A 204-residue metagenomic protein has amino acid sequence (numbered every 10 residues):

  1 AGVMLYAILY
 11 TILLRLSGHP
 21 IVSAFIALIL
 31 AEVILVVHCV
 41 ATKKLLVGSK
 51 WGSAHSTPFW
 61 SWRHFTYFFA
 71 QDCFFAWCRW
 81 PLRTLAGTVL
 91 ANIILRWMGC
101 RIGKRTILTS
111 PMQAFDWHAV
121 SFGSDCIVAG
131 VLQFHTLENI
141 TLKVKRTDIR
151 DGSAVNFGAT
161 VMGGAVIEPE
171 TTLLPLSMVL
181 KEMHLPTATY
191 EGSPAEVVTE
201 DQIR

Functional and structural regions predicted by a protein language model:
A1-G99, P186-R204: Terminal amphipathic alpha-helical/low-complexity segments used for targeting or macromolecular assembly
L28-I29, P111-Q113, M178: Transmembrane helix-bundle signature of multi-pass membrane transporters/permeases
T84-L85, V89, K104-S110, H135-T136: Conserved short histidine dyad/triad with adjacent acidic residue
R101-G103, S124-D125: Helix-boundary capping/turn motifs
I107, M112-Q113, A119, D125-I127: Soluble catalytic regions of membrane-associated enzymes that act on cell-envelope and secretory-pathway components
S121-R204: Glycine-rich hexapeptide-repeat left-handed beta-helix
